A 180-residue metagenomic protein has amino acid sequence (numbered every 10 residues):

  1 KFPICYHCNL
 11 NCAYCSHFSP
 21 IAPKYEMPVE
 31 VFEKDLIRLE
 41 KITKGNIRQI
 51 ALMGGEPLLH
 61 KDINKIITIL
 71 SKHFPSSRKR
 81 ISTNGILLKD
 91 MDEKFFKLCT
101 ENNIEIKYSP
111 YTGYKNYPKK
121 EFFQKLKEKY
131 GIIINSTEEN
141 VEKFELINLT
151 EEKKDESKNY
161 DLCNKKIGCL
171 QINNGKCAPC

Functional and structural regions predicted by a protein language model:
K1-I81, L88-M91: Conserved alpha-helical substructure of the radical SAM core
L39-K44, F95-N102, L126-K127: Acidic (Asp/Glu)-rich catalytic clusters
T83, I132-L146: A generic structural motif
G85-L87, T112: Active-site-proximal loop/turn and secondary-structure-junction residues that shape catalytic pockets, frequently
F96, K120-K125, L146-K158: Short, surface-exposed amphipathic charged segments that create phosphate/polyanion-binding patches used for binding
N103-Y114, N135-E138: Non-cysteine beta-strand/loop elements that form the S-adenosyl-L-methionine
Y117-I134: Basic phosphate/pyrophosphate-binding loop/patch that engages nucleotide-derived ligands
L149-C180: Accessory C-terminal segments flanking Radical SAM cores
